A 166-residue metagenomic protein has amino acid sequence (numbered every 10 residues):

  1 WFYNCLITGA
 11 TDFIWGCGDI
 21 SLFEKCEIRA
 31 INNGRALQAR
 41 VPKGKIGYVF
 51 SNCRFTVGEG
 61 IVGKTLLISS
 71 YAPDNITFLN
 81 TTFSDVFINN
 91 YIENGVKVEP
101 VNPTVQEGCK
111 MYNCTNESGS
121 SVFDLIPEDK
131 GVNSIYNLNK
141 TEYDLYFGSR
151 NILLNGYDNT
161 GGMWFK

Functional and structural regions predicted by a protein language model:
W1-K166: Sequence-level preference for short, compositionally simple segments enriched in small aliphatic or small polar residues
